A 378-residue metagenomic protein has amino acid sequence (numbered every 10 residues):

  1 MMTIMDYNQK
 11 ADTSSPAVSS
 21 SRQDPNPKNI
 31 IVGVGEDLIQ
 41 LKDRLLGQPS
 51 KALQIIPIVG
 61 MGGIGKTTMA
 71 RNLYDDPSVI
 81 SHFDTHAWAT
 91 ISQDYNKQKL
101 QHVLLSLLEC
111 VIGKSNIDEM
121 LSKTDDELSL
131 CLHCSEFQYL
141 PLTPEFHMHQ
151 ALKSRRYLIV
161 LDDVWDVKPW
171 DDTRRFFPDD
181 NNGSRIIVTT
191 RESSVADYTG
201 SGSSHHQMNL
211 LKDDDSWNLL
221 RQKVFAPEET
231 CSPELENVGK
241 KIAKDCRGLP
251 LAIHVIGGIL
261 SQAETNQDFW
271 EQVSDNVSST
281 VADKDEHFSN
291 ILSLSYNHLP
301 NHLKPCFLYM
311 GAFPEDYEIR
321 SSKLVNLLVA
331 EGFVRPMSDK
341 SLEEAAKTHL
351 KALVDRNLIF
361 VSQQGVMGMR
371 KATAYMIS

Functional and structural regions predicted by a protein language model:
M2-I64, T68-P77, S106, C110 (+6 more regions): N-terminal flanking helix/linker immediately upstream of nucleotide/cofactor-binding cores
M2-T13, K99-L100, N116, F177 (+3 more regions): Proline-centered turn/helix-capping motifs that create local helix->coil transitions or kinks
G33, G62, M69, D163 (+1 more regions): P-loop NTPase nucleotide-binding module
L53, S203, R370: Short coil/loop residues immediately preceding or within conserved phosphate-binding loops of NTP-utilizing enzyme
H86-Y95: A short hydrophobic beta-strand->loop->alpha-helix junction that borders the nucleotide-binding pocket of P-loop NTPases
Q98-L107, S184-N237, V255, Q272 (+1 more regions): Alpha-helical sensor/transducer elements of the RecA-like P-loop NTPase core
Q98-S106, V160, V164-W170, L303 (+1 more regions): Conserved AAA+/SF3 P-loop NTPase catalytic/coupling segment centered on the Walker-B
S154-I159, N181-I187: Loop/turn-to-beta-strand initiation segments
